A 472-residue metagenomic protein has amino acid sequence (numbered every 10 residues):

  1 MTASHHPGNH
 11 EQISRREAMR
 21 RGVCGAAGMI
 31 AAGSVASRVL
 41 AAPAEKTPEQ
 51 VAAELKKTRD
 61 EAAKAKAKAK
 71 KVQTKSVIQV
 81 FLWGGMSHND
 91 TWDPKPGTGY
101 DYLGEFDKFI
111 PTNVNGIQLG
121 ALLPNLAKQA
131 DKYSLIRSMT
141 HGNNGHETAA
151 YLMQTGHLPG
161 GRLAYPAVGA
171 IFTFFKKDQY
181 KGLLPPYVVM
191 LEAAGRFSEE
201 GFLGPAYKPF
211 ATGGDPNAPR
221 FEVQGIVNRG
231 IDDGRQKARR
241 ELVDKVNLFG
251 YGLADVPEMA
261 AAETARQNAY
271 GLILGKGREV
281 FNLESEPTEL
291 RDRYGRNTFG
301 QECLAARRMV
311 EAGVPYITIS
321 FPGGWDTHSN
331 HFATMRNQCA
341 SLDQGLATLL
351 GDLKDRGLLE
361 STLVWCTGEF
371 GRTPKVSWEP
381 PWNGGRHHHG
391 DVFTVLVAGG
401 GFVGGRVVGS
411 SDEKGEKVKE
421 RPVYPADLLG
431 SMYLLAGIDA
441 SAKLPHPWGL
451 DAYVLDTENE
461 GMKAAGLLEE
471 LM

Functional and structural regions predicted by a protein language model:
M1-M472: Ligand-binding pockets and gating/stacking loops
